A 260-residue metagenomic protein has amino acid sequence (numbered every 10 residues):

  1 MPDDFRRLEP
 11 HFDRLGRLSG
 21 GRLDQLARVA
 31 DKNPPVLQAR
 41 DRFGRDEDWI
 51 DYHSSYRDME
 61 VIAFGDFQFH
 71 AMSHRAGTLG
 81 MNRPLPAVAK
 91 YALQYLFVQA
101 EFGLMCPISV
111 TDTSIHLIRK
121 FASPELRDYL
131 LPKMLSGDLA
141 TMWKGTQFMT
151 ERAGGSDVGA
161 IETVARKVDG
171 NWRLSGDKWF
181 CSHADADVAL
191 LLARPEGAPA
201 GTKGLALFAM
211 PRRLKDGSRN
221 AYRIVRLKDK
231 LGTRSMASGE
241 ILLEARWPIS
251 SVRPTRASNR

Functional and structural regions predicted by a protein language model:
M1-R83: Extended, charge-enriched "interface" segments that sit outside catalytic cores
E47-T141, S182-A184: Internal helix-loop-helix
N82, D216-A221, V225, E240-R260: A glycine-rich, basic-preceded beta-loop-alpha segment at the flavin cofactor/substrate interface of flavin-utilizing
S114, S123, Q147, A165 (+3 more regions): Buried hydrophobic positions in well-ordered alpha/beta secondary-structure cores of metabolic enzymes
A122-T163, K167-W172: Internal maturation/activation junctions in enzymes
A153-S156, F180-S182, P199, K230-A237: Short Gly/Pro-enriched turn/cap motifs at secondary-structure boundaries
A160-K167, L192-A193, I241, A245: Short beta-strand elements
N171, S175-R219: A short core secondary-structure module
